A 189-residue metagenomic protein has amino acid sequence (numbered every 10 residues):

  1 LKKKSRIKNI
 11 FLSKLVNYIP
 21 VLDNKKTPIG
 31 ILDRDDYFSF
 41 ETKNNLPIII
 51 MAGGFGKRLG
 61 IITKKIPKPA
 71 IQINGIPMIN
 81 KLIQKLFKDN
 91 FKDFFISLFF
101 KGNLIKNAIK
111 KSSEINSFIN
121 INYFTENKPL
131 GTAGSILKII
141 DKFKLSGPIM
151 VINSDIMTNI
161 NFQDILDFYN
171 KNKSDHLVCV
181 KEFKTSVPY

Functional and structural regions predicted by a protein language model:
L1-V16, V21-D23: The conserved cystathionine-beta-synthase
N17, K92-D93, D175: Short acidic/polar active-site loop segments enriched in Thr and Asp
P28-I31: Glycine-rich acetyl-CoA-binding "A-motif" of GNAT/NAT acetyltransferases
D33-K65: N-terminal nucleotide-binding beta1-loop-alpha1 segment
T42, I76-N153, D164: Conserved N-terminal catalytic core of the sugar/cofactor nucleotidyltransferase
I48-I50, I96, V151, H176-C179: Structural beta-sheet core signal
F55, S154-I156: Active-site metal-binding loops of divalent metal-dependent hydrolases
N159-Y189: Conserved core of the sugar-phosphate nucleotidyltransferase
